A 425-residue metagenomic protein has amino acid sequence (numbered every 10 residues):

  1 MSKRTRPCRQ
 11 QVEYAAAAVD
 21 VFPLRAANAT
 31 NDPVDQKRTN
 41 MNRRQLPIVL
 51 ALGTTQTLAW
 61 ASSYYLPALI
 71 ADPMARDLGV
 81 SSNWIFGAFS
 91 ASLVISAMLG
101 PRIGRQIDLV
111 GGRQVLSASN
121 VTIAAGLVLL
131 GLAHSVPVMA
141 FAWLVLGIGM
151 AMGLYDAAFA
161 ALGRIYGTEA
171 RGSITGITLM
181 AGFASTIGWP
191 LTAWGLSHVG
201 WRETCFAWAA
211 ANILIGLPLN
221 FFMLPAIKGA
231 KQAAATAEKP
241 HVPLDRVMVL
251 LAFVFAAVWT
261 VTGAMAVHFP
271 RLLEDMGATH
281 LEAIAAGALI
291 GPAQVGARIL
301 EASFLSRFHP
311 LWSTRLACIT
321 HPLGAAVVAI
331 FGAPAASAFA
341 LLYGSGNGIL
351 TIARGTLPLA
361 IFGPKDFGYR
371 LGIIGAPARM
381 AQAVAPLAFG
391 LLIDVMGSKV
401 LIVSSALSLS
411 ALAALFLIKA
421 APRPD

Functional and structural regions predicted by a protein language model:
I48-S82, G100, W189, M265-P270: Extracytoplasmic
P67-A71, R246-G296: Extracytoplasmic gate region of multi-pass secondary transporters
M98-H134: Conserved MFS/SLC helix-loop-helix module at the cytosolic interface between two early adjacent transmembrane helices
L99-G111, A297-H309, I393-D394: Helix-to-loop junctions at the C-terminal end of transmembrane segments in multipass secondary transporters
M152-Y166, I349-F362: Intracellular juxtamembrane helix-capping segments at the cytosolic ends of symmetry-related transmembrane helices
M180-P225: Helix-loop-helix hairpin linking two adjacent transmembrane segments in secondary transporters
H309-L357: C-terminal transmembrane helical hairpin of 12-TM major facilitator-type secondary transporters
D366-V395: A late C-terminal transmembrane helix in Major Facilitator Superfamily
